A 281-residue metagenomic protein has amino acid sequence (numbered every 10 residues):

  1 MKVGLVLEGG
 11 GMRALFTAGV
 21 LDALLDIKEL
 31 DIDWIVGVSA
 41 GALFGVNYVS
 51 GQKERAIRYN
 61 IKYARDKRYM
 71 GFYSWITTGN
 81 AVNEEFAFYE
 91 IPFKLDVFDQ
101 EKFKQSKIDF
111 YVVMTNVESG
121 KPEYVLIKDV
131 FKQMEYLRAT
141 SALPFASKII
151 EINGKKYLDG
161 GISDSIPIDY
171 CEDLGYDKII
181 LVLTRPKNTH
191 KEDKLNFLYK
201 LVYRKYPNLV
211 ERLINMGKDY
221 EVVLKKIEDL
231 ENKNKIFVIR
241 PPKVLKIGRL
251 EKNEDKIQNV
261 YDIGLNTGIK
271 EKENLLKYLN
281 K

Functional and structural regions predicted by a protein language model:
M1-V38, V46-K281: Patatin-like phospholipase
